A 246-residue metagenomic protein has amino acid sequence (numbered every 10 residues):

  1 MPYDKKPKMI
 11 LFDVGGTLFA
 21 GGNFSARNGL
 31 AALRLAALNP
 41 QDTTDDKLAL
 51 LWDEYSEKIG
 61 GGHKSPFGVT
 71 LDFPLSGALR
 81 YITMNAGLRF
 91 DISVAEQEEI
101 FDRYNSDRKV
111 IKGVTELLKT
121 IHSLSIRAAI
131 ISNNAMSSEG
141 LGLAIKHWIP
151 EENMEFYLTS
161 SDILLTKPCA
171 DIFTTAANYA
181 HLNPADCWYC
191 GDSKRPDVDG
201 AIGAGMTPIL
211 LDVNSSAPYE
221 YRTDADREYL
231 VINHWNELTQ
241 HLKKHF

Functional and structural regions predicted by a protein language model:
M1-F12, A20-G22, L38-D46, K109 (+3 more regions): Asp-based, Mg2+/Mn2+-dependent phosphohydrolase catalytic module
Y3-L124, S138: N-terminal helical cap/lid subdomain that shapes the substrate entry/recognition surface in HAD-like hydrolases
